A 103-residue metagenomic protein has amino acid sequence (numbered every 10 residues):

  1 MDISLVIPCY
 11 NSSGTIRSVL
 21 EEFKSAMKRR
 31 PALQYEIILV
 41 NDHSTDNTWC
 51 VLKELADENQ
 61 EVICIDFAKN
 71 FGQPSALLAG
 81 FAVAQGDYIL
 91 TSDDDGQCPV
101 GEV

Functional and structural regions predicted by a protein language model:
M1-V103: Structured catalytic core of nucleotide-sugar glycosyltransferases
